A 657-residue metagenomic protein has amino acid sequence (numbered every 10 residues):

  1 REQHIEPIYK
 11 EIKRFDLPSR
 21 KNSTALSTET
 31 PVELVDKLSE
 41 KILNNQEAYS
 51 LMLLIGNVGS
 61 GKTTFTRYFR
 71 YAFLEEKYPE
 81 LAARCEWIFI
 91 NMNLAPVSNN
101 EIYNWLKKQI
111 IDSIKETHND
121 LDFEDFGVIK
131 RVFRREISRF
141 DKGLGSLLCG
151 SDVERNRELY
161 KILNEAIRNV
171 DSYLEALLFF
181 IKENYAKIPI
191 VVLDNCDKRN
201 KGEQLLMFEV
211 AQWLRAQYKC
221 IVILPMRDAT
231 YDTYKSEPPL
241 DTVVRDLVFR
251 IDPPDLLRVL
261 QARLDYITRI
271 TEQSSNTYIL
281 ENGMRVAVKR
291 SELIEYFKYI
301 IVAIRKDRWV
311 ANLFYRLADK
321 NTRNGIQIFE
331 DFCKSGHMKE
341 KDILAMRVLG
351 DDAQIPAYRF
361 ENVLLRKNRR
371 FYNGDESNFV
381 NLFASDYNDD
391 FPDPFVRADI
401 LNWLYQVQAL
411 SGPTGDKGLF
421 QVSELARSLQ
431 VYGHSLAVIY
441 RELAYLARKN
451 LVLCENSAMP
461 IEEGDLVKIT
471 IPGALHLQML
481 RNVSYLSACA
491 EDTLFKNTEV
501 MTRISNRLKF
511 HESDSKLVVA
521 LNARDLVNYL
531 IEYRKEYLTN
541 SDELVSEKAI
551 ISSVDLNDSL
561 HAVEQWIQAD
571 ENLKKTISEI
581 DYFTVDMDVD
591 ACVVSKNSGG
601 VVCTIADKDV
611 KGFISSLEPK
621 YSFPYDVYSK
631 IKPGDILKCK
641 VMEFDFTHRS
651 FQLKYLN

Functional and structural regions predicted by a protein language model:
R1-M52, A72: A short, basic N-terminal segment
N44-P189, F249, L256-T271: P-loop NTPase nucleotide-binding core
K62, A95-S113, K187, I301-I343 (+3 more regions): P-loop NTPase catalytic cores that bind/hydrolyze ATP
D171-L174, F179-V192, C196-I304, V363-R366: The catalytic "switch" region of P-loop NTPases
L264-K367: Amphipathic alpha-helical "lid/sensor" segments that cap RecA-like P-loop NTPase cores
K341-I400: Long, low-complexity, charged/polar intrinsically disordered regions in eukaryotic proteins
A398-K575: Terminal-proximal interaction/regulatory segments of ATP-powered molecular machines
E571-N657: Single-stranded RNA-binding regions, centering on S1/OB-family and related RNA-binding modules
